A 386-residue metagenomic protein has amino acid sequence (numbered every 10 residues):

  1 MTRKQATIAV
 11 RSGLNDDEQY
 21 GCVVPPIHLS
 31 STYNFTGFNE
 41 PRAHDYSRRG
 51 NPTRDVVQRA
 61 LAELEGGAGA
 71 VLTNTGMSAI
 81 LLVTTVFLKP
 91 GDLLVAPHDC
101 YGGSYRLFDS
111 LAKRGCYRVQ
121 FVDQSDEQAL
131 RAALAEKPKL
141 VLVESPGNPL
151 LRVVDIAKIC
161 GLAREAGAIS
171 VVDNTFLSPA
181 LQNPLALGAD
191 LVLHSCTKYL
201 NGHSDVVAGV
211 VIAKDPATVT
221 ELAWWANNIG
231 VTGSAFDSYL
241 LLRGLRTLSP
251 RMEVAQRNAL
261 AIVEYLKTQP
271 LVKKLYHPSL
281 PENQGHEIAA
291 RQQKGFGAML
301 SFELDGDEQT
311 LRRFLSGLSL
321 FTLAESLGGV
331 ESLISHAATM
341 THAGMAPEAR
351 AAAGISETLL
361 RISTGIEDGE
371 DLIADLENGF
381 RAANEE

Functional and structural regions predicted by a protein language model:
M1-A6, S12-L14, P52, K274 (+2 more regions): Positively charged, small/polar-rich N-terminal and surface patches that mediate targeting and assembly and bind
M1-H44, E385: N-terminal glycine-rich, Lys/His-bearing helix-loop that initiates the first secondary-structure elements of many
I8-D16, H194, N227, A259-I262 (+2 more regions): Glycine-rich, charged/polar anion/phosphate-binding loops that engage phosphate groups from diverse ligands
R11, A70-Q269, Y276: Conserved PLP-enzyme active-site core in the AAT-like
T32-L81, G103-S110: Conserved N-terminal alpha-helix of the aminotransferase class I/II PLP-enzyme fold
D109-S110, R118-Q120, A132, E136 (+2 more regions): PLP-dependent enzyme catalytic core of the Aspartate aminotransferase-like
I229-G230, L318-G328, G379-E386: A common structural junction motif
K274-L360, T364: Conserved C-terminal alpha-helix-loop-beta "cap" of PLP-dependent enzymes that closes/shapes the active-site mouth
